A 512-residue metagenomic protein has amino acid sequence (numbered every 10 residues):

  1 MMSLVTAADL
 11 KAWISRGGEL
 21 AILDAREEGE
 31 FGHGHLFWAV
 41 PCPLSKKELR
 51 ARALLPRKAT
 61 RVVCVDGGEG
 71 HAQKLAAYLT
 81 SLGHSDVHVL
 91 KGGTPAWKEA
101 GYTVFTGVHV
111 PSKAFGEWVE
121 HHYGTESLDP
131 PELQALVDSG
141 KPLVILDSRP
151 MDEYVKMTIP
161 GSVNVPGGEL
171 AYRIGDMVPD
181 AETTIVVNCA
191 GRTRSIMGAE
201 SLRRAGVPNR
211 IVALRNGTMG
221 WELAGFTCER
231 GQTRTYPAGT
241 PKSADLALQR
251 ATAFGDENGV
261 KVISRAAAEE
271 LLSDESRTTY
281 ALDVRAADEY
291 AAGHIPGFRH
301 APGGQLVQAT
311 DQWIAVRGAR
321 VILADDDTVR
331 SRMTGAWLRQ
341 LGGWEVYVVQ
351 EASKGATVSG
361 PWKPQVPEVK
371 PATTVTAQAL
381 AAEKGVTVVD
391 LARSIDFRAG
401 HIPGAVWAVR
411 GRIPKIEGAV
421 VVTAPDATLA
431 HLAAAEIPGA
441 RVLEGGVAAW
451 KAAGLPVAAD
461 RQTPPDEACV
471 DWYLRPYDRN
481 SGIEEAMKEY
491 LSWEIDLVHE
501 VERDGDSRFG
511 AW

Functional and structural regions predicted by a protein language model:
M1-A21, A25-V144, S148-Y280, V284-T387 (+1 more regions): Rhodanese-like catalytic fold shared by cysteine-dependent sulfurtransferases and DSP/PTP-type phosphatases
